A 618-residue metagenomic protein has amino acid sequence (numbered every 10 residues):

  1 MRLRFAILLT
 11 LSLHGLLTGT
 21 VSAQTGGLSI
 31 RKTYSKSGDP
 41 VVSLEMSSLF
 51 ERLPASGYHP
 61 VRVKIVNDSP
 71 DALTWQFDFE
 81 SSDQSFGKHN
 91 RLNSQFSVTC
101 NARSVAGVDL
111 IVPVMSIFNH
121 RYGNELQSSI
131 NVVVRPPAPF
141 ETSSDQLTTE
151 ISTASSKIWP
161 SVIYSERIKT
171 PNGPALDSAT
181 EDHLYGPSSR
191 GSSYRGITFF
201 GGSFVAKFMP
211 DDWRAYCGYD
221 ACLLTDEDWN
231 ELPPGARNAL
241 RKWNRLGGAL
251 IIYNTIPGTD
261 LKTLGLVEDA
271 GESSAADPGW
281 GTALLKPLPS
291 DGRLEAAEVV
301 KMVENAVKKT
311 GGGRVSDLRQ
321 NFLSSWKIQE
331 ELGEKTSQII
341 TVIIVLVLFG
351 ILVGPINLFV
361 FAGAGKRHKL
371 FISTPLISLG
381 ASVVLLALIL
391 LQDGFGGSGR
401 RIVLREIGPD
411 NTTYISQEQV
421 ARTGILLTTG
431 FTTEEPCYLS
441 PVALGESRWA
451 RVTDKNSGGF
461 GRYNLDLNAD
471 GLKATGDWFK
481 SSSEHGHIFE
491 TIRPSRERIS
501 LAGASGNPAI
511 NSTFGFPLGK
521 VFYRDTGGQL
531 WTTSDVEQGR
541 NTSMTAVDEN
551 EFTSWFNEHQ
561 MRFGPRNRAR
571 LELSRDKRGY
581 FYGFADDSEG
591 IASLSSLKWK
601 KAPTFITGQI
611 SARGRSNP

Functional and structural regions predicted by a protein language model:
E51-G57: Short, solvent-exposed loop/linker segments at the N-terminal edge of repeated beta-sheet extracellular domains
P70-G87, K520-G528: Short acidic, flexible loop segments centered on an aromatic residue
E80-H120, Q529-E558: Intrinsically disordered, low-complexity Pro/Gly/Ser/Thr-rich segments with frequent PxxP/GP/PP motifs and embedded
S116, R121-A221, T225, G281: Aromatic-Pro/Gly-enriched surface loop or interdomain linker that acts as a lid/target-recognition segment
Y216-D260, W280-L284: Short alpha-beta junction capping motif
K335, Q417-P618: Accessory, solvent-exposed terminal regions and/or long lumenal/extracellular loops of proteins
H368-Q392: Internal/C-terminal transmembrane anchor helices
I389-N411: Alpha-helical transmembrane signal-anchor/signal-peptide segments
